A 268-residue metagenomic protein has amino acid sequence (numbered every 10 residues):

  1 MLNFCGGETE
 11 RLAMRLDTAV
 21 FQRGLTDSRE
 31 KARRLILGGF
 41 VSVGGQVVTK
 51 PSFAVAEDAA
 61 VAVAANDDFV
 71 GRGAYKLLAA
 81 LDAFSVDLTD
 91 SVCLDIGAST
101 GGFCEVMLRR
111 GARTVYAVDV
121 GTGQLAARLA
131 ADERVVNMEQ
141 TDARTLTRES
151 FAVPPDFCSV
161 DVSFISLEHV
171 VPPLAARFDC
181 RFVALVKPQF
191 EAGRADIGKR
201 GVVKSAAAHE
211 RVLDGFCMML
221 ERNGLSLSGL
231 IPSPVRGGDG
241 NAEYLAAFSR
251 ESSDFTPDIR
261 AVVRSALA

Functional and structural regions predicted by a protein language model:
F4, E8-A59, V92: A basic, amphipathic helix-loop patch mediating RNA/tRNA/ribosome contacts
G73-S91: Conserved alpha-helix/loop element of class I SAM-dependent methyltransferases that forms part of the SAM/SAH-binding
T89-S99: Conserved class I S-adenosyl-L-methionine
T100-G111: Conserved SAM-binding loop of SAM-dependent methyltransferases across substrates and taxa, primarily the Class I
Y116-I165, H169: S-adenosyl-L-methionine
E168-V183: A short glycine-rich, Lys/Arg-flanked "PGG" loop and its adjoining helix->strand segment in the class I
P188-S205: Short, glycine-/aromatic-enriched active-site segment of Class I SAM-dependent methyltransferases
A242, R250-A268: Flexible, glycine-/basic-rich loop-and-beta segments that form/coincide with the SAM-dependent methyltransferase
